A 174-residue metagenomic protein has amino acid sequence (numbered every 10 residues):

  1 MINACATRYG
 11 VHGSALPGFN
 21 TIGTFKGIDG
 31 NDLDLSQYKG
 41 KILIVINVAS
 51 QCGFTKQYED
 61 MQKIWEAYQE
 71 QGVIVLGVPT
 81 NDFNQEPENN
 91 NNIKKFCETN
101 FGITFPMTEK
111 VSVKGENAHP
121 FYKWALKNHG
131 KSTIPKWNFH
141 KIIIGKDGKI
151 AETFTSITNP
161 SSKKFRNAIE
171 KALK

Functional and structural regions predicted by a protein language model:
C5-S36: N-terminal "domain-start" segment that seeds a small globular fold
G27, N47-Q51: Amphipathic alpha-helical repeat scaffolds
K41-I42, Q51, T55-V78, E98-F101: Conserved helix-turn-beta segment immediately C-terminal to the redox Cys motif in thioredoxin-like folds
Q51-C52, P79-Q85, V111-K114, S156: Short histidine/acidic/glycine/proline-rich micro-motifs that form metal- and phosphate-coordinating active-site loops
D60-K63, N92, E116, P120 (+2 more regions): Extracytoplasmic/secreted proteins, especially bacterial periplasmic and envelope-associated proteins
N91-N138: Short, internal strand/loop/helix patches that form the active-site neighborhood or redox-interaction surface
K123, K127-K174: Thiol-/selenol-based redox modules, centered on thioredoxin-like and closely related oxidoreductase domains
